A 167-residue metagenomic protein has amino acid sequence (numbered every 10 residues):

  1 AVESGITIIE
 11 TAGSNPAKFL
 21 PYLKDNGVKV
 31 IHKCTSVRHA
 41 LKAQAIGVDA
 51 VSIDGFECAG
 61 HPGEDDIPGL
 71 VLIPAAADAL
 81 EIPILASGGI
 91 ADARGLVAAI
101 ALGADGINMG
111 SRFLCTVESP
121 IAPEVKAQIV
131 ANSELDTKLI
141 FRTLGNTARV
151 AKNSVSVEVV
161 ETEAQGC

Functional and structural regions predicted by a protein language model:
A1-L85, D92-S111: Alpha/beta enzyme core
G63-G69, I73-L85, A91-C167: Conserved active-site-proximal phosphate/metal-binding subdomains
